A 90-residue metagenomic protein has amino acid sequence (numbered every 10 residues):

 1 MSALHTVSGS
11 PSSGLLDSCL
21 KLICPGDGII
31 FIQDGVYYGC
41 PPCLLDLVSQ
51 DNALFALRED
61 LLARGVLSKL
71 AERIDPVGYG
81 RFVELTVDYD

Functional and structural regions predicted by a protein language model:
M1-H5, G26-Q33, V66-K69: Short, basic, glycine/proline-bearing loop/turn elements
A3-L16, Q33-G35: Short, glycine-rich nucleotide/cofactor-binding loops
P11-C24, I29, L45: Histidine-anchored nucleotide/phosphate-binding helix
G26, D51, D88-D90: Short, well-ordered alpha-helix to beta-strand connector turns
G28-D34, N52-D60: Short internal beta-strands
V36-Q50: N-terminal beta-loop-helix "entrance" segment that forms/cooperates in small-molecule cofactor or anionic ligand
Y37-C40, L62-V66: Short, charged/polar "capping" segments at the starts of alpha-helices and the immediately preceding loops
V66-D90: C-terminal structural segments of small proteins and small subunits
